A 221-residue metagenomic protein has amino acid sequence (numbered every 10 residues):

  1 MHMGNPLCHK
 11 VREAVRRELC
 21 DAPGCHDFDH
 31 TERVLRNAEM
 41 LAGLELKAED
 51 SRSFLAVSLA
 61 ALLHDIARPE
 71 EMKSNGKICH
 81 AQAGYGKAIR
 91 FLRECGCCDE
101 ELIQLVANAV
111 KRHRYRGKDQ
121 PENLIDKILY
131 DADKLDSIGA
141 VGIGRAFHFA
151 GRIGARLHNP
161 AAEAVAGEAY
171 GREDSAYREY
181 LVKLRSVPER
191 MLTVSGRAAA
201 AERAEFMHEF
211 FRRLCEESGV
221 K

Functional and structural regions predicted by a protein language model:
H2, L19-F28, E32-A48, L63 (+1 more regions): Divalent metal-dependent phosphate-bond-processing catalytic cores, especially two-metal-ion Mg2+/Mn2+ enzymes that act
H2-R16, A61: Short alpha-helical hairpin
F28, E32, F54, S58 (+3 more regions): Short, well-structured alpha-helical segments
V34, C79-E94: An active-site-proximal "capping" alpha-helix that borders the catalytic cofactor pocket
L46-S51, C98: Flexible helix-coil transition and linker loops at the boundaries of alpha-helical arrays
R52-G76, H80, G84, Q104-Y115: His-Asp-centered metal-binding catalytic motifs of divalent-metal-dependent phosphohydrolases/nucleases
F91-K127: Hydrophobic, well-structured mid-protein blocks that either form specific transmembrane helices
